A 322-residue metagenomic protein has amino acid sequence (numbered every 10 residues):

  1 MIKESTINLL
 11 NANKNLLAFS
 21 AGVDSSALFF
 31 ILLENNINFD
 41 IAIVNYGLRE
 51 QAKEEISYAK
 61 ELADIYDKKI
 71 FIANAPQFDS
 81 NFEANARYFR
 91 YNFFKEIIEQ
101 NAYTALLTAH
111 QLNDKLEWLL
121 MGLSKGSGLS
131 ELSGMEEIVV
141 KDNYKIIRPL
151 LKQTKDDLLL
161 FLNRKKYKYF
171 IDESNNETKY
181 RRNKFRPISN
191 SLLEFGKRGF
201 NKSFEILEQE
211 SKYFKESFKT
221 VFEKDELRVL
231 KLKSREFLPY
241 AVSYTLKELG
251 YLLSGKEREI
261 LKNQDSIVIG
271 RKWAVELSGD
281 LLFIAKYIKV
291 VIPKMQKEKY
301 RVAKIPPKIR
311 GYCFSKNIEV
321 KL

Functional and structural regions predicted by a protein language model:
M1-L120, D156-D157, R164: ATP-dependent adenylation/nucleotidyltransferase module used to activate substrates
T6-N13, V139-V140, E205-L322: AMP-forming adenylation/ATP pyrophosphatase catalytic core
V44, A75, L151, E173-N175 (+1 more regions): Proline- and acidic/polar-enriched loop/turn elements at helix boundaries
I65-K69, F94-I98, S130-G134, E194-G196 (+2 more regions): Glycine-rich loops and low-complexity Gly/Arg-rich segments that provide flexible linkers or classic glycine-based
S80-A84, R181-N183, D265-S266: Short, solvent-exposed polar/charged micro-motifs at secondary-structure junctions
E83, F195-R198, P293-E298: Short, charged, solvent-exposed linker or helix-capping segments at domain edges/interfaces that act as flexible hinges
N113-G250: Flexible helical/loop "lid" subdomain adjacent to adenine-nucleotide binding pockets
